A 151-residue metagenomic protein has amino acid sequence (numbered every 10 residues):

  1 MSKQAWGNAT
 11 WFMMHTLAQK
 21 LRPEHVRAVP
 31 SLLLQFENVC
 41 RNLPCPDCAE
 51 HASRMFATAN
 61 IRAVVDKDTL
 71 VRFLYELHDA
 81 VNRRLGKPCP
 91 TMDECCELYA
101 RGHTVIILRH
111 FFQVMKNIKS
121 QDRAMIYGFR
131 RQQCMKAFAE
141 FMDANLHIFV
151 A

Functional and structural regions predicted by a protein language model:
M1-A151: Aromatic-rich, lipid-facing transmembrane alpha helices and their immediate juxtamembrane interface loops in integral
